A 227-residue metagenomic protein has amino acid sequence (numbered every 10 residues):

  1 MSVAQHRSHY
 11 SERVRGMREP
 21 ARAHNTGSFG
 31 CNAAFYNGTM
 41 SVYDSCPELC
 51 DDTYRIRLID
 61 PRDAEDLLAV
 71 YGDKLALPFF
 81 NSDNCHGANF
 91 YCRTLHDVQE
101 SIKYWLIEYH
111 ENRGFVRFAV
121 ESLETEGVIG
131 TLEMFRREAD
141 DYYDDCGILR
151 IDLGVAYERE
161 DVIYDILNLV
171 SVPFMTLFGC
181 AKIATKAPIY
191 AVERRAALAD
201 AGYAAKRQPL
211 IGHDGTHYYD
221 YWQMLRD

Functional and structural regions predicted by a protein language model:
A4-E12, H24-A156, P173, L177 (+2 more regions): GNAT-family acyltransferases
E19-A23: Intrinsically disordered, low-complexity terminal segments enriched in Ser/Thr
E160-P173: Conserved acetyl-CoA-binding loop-helix of GNAT-fold acetyltransferases
I183-A187: Conserved hydrophobic beta-strand within the GNAT/NAT acetyltransferase core sheet that lines the active-site cleft
